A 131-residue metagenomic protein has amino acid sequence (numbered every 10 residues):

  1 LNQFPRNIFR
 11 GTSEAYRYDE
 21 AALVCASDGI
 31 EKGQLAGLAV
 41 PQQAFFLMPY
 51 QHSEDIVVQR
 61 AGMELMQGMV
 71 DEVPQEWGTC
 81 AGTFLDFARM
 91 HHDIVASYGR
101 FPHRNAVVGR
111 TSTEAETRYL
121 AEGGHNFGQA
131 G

Functional and structural regions predicted by a protein language model:
Q3-G131: Intrinsically disordered, low-complexity activation-like regions
